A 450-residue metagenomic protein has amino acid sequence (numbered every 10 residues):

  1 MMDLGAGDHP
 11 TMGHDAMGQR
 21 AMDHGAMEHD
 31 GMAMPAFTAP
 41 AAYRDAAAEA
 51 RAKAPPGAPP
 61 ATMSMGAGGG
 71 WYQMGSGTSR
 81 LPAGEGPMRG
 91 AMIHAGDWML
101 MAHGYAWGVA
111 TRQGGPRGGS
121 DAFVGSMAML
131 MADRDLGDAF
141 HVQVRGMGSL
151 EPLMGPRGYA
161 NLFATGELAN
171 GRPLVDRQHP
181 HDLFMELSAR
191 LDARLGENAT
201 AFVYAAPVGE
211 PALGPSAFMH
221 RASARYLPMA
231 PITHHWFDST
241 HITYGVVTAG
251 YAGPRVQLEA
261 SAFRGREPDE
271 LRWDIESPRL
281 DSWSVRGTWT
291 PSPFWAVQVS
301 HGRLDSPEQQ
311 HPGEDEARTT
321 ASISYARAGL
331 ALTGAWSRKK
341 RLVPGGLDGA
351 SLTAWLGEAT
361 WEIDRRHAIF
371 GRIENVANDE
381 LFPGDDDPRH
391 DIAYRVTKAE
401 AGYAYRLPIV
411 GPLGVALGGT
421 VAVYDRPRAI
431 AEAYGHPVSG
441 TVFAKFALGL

Functional and structural regions predicted by a protein language model:
M1-Y105, G118-G119, M131-A139, R145: N-terminal periplasmic/intermembrane-space "pro-region" immediately following the signal or transit peptide
W98, S120-A128, H181-L187, H241-V247 (+6 more regions): Residues that define the transmembrane beta-barrel architecture of outer-membrane proteins
L100, D138-V142, E197-A201, R255-E259 (+5 more regions): Repeated loop/turn-to-beta-strand initiation elements of outer-membrane beta-barrel proteins
A102, A106-A110, V144-L150, V203-P207 (+6 more regions): Transmembrane beta-barrel strands of outer-membrane/channel proteins
V109-P116, E151-L153, V208-A212, P231 (+9 more regions): Sequence/structural signature of outer-membrane beta-barrel proteins
P152-L183, H301-Q310, L330-A354, R366-K398: Outer-membrane beta-barrel translocator/channel fold
G155-T288: Surface-exposed coil loops of outer-membrane beta-barrel proteins
A401, L407, G435-L450: Outer-membrane beta-barrel "beta-signal"
